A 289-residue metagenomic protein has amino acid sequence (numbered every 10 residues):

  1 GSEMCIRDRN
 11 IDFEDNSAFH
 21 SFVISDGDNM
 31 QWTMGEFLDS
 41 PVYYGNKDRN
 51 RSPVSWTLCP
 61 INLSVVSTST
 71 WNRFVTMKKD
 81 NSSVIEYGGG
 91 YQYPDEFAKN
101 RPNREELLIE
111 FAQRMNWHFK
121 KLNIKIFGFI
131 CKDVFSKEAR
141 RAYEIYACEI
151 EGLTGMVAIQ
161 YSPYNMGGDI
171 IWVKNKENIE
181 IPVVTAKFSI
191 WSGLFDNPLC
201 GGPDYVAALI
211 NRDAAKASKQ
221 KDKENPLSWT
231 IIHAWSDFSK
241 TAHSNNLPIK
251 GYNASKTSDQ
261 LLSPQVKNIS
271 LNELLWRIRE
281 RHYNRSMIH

Functional and structural regions predicted by a protein language model:
E3-I6: Short, small-residue-biased leader/transition segments that mark boundaries at the very start of proteins
D8-T70: A structural/positional concept
A18, S52, D80, L107 (+2 more regions): Short coil/turn segments at beta-strand junctions that form active-site/ligand-binding loops
S25-M34, S40-R49, I61, F119-I288: Catalytic grooves of carbohydrate-active enzymes
T57-K137: Metal-dependent polysaccharide deacetylase catalytic core of the NodB/CE4 family, i.e., the active-site-bearing domain
